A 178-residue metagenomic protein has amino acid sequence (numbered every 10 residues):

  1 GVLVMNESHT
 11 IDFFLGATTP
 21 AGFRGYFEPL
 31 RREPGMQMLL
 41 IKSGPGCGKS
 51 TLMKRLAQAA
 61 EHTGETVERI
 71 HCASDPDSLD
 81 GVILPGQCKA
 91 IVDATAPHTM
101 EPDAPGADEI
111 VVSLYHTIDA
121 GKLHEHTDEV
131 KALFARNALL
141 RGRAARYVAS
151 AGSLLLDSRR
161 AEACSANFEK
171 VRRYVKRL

Functional and structural regions predicted by a protein language model:
G1, E129-L178: An accessory alpha-helical subdomain
L3-L30, S165-L178: N-terminal pre-Walker A segment at the start of P-loop NTPase domains
E7-A21, Q58-H124, D128-E129: Conserved nucleotide-sensing/catalytic segment adjacent to the nucleotide-binding pocket in NTP-handling enzymes
L39-I41: Hydrophobic anchor at the beta1->P-loop junction of P-loop NTPases
G44-P45: The conserved Walker
K49: Conserved lysine of the Walker
L52: Hydrophobic positions on the alpha1 helix immediately C-terminal to the Walker A/P-loop
R55: Active-site signature of alpha/beta-hydrolase-fold catalytic machinery across serine- and Asp/Cys-nucleophile hydrolases
